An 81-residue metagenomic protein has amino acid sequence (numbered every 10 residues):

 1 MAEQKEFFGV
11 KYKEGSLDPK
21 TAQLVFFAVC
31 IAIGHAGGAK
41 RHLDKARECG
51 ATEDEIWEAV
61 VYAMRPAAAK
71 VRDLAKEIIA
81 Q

Functional and structural regions predicted by a protein language model:
M1-Q23, I33, D44-E48, A69-Q81: Acidic, glycine/proline-rich low-complexity segments that act as flexible tails and inter-domain linkers
V25-R41, P66: Short, thiol/selenol-centered motifs that function as redox-active sites or metal-ligating centers
A51: Winged helix-turn-helix DNA-binding recognition segment
A59-V60: Ligand-binding pocket scaffold of soluble enzyme catalytic domains
A63: Glycine/small-residue-rich loop that forms an oxyanion/phosphate-binding "nest" at active or ligand-binding sites
